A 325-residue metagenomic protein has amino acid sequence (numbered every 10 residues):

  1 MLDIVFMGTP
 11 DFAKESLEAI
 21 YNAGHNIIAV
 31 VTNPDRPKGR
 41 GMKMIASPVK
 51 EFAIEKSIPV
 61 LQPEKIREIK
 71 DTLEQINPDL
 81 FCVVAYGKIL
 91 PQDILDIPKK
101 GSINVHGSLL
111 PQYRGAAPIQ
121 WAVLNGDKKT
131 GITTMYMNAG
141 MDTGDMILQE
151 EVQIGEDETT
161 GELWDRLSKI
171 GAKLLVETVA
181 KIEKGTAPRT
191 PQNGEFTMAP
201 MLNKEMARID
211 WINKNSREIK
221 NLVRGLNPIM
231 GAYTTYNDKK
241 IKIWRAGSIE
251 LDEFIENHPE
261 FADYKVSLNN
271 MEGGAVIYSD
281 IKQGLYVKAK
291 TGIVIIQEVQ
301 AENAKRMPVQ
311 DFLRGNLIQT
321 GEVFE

Functional and structural regions predicted by a protein language model:
M1-R40: N-terminal Rossmann-like dinucleotide-binding module
L2, N22-N26, N33, L80-A199 (+1 more regions): Donor/substrate-binding cores of folate-linked one-carbon enzymes
A13-E15, I69-K70, L90-Q92: Short, well-ordered alpha-helical microsegments
R36-I54: N-terminal beta-loop-helix "entrance" segment that forms/cooperates in small-molecule cofactor or anionic ligand
A53-K56, D127: A generic structural signal for well-ordered alpha-helical segments
V60-K65: Short acidic-hydrophobic, aromatic-tinged amphipathic segments that line or gate anion-handling sites
R67-N77: Short amphipathic alpha-helix with an adjacent loop that forms part of the alpha/beta core around
G194-E325: Internal anion-binding site segments
